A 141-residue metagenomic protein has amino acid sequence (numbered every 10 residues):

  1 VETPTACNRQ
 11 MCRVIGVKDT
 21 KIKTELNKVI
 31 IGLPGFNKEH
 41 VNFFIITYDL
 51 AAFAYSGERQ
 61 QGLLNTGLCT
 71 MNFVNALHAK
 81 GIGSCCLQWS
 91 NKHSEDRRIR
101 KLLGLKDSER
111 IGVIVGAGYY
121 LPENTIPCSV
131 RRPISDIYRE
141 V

Functional and structural regions predicted by a protein language model:
V1-V141: Acidic, surface-exposed loops and disordered segments
